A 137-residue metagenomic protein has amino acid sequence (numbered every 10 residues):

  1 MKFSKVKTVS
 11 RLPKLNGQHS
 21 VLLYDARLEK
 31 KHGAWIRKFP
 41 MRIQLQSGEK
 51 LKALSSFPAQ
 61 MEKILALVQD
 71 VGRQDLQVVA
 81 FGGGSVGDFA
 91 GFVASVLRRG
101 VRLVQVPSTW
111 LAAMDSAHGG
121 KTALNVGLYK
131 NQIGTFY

Functional and structural regions predicted by a protein language model:
M1-K7, D88-L97, V126: Short, charge-rich amphipathic segments
M1-Q77: ATP/NTP phosphate-donor binding region
L28, V86, L111: Surface-exposed, flexible loop/turn segments at secondary-structure boundaries
K31-A34, F89-G91, D115-S116: Short glycine-/acidic-enriched loop or helix-start segments at secondary-structure transitions that form or flank
K50, G84-F89, K121-T122: Gly/Ser/Thr-rich beta-alpha loop segments that engage phosphate groups in nucleotides
E62-A66, G91-S95, T122: A broadly conserved amphipathic alpha-helix scaffold signal in soluble, globular proteins
D70-V93, L97-S108: A short, small-residue-rich loop immediately preceding and capping a beta-strand
S95-Y137: A glycine/threonine-rich phosphate-anchoring loop and its flanking beta-alpha core in nucleotide/phosphate-binding
